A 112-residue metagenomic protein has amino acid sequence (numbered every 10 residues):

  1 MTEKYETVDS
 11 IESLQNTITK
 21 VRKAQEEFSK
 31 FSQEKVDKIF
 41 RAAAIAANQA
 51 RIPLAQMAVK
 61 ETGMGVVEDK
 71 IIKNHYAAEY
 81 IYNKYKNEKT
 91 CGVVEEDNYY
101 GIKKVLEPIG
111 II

Functional and structural regions predicted by a protein language model:
M1-V105: N-terminal Rossmann-like NAD(P)+-binding subdomain of aldehyde/semialdehyde dehydrogenases
V36, G110-I112: Buried hydrophobic positions in well-ordered alpha/beta secondary-structure cores of metabolic enzymes
